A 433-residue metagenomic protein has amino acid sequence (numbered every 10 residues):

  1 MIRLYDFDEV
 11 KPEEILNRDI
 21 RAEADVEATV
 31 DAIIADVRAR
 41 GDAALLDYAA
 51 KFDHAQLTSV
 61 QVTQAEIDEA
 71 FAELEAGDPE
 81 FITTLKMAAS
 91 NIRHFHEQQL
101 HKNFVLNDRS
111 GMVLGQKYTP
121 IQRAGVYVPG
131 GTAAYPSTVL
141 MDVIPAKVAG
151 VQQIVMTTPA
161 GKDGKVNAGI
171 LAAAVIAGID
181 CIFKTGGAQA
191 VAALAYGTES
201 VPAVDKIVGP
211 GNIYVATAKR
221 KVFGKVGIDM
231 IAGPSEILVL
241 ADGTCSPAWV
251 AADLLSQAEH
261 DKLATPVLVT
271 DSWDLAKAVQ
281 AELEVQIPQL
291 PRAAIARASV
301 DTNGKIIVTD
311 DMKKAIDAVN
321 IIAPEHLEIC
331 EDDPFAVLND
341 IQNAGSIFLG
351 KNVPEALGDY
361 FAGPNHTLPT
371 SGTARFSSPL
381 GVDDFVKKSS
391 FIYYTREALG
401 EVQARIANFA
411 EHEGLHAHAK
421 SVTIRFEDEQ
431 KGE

Functional and structural regions predicted by a protein language model:
M1-Q122: N-terminal Rossmann-like NAD(P)+-binding subdomain of aldehyde/semialdehyde dehydrogenases
L106-A172: Conserved small-residue-rich beta-alpha loop and adjacent elements that most often cradle the phosphate/pyrophosphate
M141-Q152, V175-A177, A195-V201, K219-K221 (+1 more regions): Alpha-helix C-terminal capping segments
Q152-G161, P266-S272, V279, G350: Short internal beta-strands
G178-W249, D253-S256, H260-T265: Conserved NAD(P)+-binding/catalytic subdomain of aldehyde/semialdehyde dehydrogenases
M230-T302, I306: A conserved active-site cap/scaffold subdomain adjacent to cofactor or substrate pockets
I321-E433: C-terminal core of ALDH-fold dehydrogenases
